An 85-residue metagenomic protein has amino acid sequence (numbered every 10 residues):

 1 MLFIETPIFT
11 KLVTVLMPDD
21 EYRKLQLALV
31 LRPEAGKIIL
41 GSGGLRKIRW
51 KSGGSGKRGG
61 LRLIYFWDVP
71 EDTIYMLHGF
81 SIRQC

Functional and structural regions predicted by a protein language model:
M1-S55, E71: Basic, Lys/Arg-enriched alpha-helical interface segments
P18-E21, Y65, M76: Residue-level signature of transmembrane alpha-helix interfaces in integral membrane proteins
L29, I64-Y65: Short, charged/polar low-complexity linear motifs in solvent-exposed/disordered segments
R58-L63: Short, surface-exposed coil-to-beta transition loops
W67-C85: Enriched for short, Lys/Arg-rich terminal
